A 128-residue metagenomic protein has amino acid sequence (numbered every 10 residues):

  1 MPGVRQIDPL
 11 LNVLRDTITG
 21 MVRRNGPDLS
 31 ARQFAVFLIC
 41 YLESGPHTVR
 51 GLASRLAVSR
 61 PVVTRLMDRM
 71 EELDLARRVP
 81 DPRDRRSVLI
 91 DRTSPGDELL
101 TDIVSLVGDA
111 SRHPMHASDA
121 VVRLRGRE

Functional and structural regions predicted by a protein language model:
M1-D28, G126-E128: N-terminal leader segment of winged-helix/HTH proteins
D16, A35-L38, R65-E71: Generic structural signal for well-ordered, non-membrane alpha-helices
T17, M21, T101-E128: Amphipathic alpha-helical dimerization/coiled-coil segments that flank or bridge DNA-binding/regulatory modules
T19-S59: N-terminal helix-turn-helix DNA-binding core of bacterial DNA-binding proteins
R32, R60, R112-H116: Surface-exposed, interaction-prone regions with an acidic/low-complexity signature
P46-V88: Canonical helix-turn-helix DNA-binding module
P82-I103: Basic, amphipathic "hinge/linker" alpha-helix immediately C-terminal to the N-terminal HTH DNA-binding motif
